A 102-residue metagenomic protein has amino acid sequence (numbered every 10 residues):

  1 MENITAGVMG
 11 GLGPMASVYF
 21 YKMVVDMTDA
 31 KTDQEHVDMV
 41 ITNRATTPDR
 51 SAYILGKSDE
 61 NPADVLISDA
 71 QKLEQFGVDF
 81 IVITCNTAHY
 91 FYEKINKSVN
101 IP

Functional and structural regions predicted by a protein language model:
E2-N61: N-terminal glycine-rich anion-binding loop in soluble enzyme alpha/beta folds
K31-Q34, I95-P102: Short, acidic/small-residue loops that bind anionic groups at enzyme active sites
P62-V99: N-terminal glycine-rich phosphate/adenylate-binding segment common to multiple enzyme folds
